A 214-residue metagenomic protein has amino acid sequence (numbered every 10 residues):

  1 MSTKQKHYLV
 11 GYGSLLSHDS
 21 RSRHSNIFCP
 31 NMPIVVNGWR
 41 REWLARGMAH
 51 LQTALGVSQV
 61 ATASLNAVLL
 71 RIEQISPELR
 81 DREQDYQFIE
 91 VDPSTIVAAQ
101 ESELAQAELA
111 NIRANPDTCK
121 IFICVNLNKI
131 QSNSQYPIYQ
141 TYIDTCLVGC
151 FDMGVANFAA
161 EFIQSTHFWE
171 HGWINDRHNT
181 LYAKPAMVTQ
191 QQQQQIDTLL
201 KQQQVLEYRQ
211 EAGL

Functional and structural regions predicted by a protein language model:
S2-L214: A glycine-rich, hydrophobic/aromatic-adjacent loop/helix-cap motif
